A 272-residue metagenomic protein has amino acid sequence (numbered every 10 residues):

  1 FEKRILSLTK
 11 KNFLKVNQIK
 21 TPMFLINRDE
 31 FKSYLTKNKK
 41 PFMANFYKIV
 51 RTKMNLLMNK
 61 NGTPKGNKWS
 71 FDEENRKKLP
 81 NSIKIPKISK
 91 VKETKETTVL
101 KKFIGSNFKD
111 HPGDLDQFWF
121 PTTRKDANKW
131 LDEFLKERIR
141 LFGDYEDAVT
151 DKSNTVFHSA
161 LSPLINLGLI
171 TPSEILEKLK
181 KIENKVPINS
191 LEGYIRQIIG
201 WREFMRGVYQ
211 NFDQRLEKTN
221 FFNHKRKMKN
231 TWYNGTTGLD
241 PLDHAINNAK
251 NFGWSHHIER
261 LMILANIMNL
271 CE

Functional and structural regions predicted by a protein language model:
F1-W119: Beta-rich, aromatic/charged-enriched effector core domains that present basic-aromatic interfaces for binding
N75-G253, A265-E272: Catalytic cores of enzymes that engage adenine nucleotides and/or redox cofactors via long glycine-rich, Lys/Arg/His
H257-I258: Generic helix N-cap/helix-start motif at coil->alpha-helix transitions
